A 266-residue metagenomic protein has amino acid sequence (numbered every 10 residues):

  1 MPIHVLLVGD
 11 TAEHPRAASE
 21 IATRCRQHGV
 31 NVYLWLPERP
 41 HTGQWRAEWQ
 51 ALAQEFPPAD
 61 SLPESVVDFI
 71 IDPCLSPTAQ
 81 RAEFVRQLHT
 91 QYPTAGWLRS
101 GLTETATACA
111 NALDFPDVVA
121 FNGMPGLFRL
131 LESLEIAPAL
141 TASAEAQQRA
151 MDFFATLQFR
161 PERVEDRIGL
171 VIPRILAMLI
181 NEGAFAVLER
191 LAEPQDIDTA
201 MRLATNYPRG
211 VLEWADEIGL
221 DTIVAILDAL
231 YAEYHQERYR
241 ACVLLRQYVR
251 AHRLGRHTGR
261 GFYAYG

Functional and structural regions predicted by a protein language model:
M1-S100, T107-S133, A137-D166, E189 (+1 more regions): NAD(P)-dependent Rossmann-like dehydrogenase/reductase catalytic/cofactor-binding core
R129, I175-L179: Alpha-helix N-cap/N′ positions at the starts of helices
E165-R174: A short glycine-threonine-serine/GTX helix/turn-capping micro-motif
N181-L188: Short glycine/serine- and small hydrophobic-enriched flexible loop segments
